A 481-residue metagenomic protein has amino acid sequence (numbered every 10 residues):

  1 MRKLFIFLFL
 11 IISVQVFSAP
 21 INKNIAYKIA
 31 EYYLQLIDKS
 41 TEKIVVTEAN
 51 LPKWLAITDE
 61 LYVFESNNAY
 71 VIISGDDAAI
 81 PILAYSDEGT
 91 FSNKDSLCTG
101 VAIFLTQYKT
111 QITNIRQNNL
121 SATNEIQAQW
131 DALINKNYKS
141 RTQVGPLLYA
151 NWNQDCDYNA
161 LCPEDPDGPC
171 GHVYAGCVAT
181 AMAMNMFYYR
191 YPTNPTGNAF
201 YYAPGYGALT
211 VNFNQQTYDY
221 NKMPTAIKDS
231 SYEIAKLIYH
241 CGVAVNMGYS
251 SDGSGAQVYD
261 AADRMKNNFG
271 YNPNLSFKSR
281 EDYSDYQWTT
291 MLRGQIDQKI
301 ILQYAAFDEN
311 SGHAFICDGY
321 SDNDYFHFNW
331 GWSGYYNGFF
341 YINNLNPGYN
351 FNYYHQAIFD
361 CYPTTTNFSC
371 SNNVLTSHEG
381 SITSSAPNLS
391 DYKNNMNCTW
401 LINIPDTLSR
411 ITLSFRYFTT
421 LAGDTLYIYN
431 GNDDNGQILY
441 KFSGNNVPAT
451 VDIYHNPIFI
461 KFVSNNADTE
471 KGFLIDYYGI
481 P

Functional and structural regions predicted by a protein language model:
L4-S13: Sec-dependent N-terminal signal peptides
V14-S18: Sec/Tat signal peptide C-region and signal peptidase I cleavage site
A19-K53: Short, non-transmembrane alpha-helical segments in secretory-pathway proteins
S40-P81, D87: Exposed beta-strand-loop-beta-strand "reactive/processing" segments of non-cytosolic proteins
T47-N67, D263, N267-N329: Active-site-adjacent substructure of cysteine-protease-like catalytic cores
S74-G75, I80-G89, N323-I342: Catalytic Cys-His active-site segments of thiol-dependent hydrolases/isopeptidases
P81-Y85, L97-N118, Y349-Y354, C361-P481: Domain-level representation of secreted and single-pass membrane ectodomains enriched in extracellular protease systems
I82-S254: Active-site-adjacent structural segments surrounding the nucleophilic cysteine of cysteine proteases and isopeptidases
